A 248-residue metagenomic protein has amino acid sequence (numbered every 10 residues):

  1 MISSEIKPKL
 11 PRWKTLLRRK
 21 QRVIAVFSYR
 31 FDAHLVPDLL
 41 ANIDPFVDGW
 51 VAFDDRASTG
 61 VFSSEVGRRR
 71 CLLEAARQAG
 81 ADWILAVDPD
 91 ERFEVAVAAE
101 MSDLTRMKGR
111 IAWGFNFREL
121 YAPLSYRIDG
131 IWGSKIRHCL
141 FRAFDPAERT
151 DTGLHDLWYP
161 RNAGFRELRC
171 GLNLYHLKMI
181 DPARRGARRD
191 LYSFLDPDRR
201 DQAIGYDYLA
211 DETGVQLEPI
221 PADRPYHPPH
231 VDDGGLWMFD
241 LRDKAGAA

Functional and structural regions predicted by a protein language model:
I2-P8, R70, V95-A248: Catalytic-site signature of metal-activated, phosphate-bearing donor transferases, centered on the GT-A/GT-A-like
I6-T15, F31-P45, A52: Short, well-formed alpha-helical segments that are part of the catalytic scaffolds of diverse glycosyltransferases
R22-I24: Cell-envelope/extracellular polymer assembly enzymes that use nucleotide-activated donors
G49-S58: A short beta-strand-loop structural module common to alpha/beta enzyme folds
T59-R69: A short, glycine-/small-residue-rich helix N-cap motif at loop->alpha-helix starts within glycosyltransferase
R70-W83: Active-site nucleotide-sugar/metal-binding loop of Leloir-type enzymes
A81-E94: Short beta-strand-to-loop acidic/aromatic patch adjacent to the donor-nucleotide binding site
